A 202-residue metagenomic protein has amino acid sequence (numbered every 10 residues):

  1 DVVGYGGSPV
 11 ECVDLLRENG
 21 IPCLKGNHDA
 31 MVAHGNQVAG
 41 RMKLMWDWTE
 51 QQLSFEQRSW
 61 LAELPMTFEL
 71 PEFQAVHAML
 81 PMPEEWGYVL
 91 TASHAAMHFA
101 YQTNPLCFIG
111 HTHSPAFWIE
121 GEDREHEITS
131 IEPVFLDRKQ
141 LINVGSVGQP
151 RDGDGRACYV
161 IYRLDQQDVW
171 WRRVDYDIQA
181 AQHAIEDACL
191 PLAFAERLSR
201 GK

Functional and structural regions predicted by a protein language model:
D1, Y5, P22-N27, V76 (+2 more regions): Active-site neighborhood of phospho(di)ester-bond hydrolases with catalytic His/Asp-centered motifs
D1-A62: Core catalytic region of metal-dependent phosphoesterases/phosphodiesterases, especially metallo-beta-lactamase-like
G4-G6, H28-A33, P81-P83, F108-E120 (+1 more regions): Active-site environment of divalent metal-dependent phosphoester hydrolases
V10-E11, N36-Q37, G87, I119-E122 (+1 more regions): Short amphipathic alpha-helical segments
Q52-I119: His/acidic metal-ligating clusters that form di-metal
G121-K202: Acidic, His/Gly-rich catalytic cores of divalent-metal-dependent hydrolytic chemistry
